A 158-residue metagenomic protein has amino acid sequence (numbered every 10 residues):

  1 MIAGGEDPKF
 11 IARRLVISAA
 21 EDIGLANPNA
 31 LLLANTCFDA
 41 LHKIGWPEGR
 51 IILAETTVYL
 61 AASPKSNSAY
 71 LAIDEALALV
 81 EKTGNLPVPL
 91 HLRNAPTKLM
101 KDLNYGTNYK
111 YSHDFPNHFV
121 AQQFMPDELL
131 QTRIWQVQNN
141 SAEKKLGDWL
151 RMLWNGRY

Functional and structural regions predicted by a protein language model:
M1-F119, M125-Y158: Terminal-proximal interaction/regulatory segments of ATP-powered molecular machines
